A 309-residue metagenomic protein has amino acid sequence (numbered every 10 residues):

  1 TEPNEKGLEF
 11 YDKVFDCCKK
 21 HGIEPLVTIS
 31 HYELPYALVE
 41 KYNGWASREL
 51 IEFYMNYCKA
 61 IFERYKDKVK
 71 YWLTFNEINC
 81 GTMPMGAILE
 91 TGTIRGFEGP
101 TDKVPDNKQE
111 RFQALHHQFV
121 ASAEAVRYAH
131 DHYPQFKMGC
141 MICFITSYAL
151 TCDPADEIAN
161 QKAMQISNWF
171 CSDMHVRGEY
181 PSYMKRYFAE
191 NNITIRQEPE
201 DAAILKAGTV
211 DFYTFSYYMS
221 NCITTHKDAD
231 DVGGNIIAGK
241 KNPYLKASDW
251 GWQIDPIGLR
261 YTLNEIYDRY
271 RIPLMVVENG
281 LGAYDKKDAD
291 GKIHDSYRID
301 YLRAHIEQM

Functional and structural regions predicted by a protein language model:
T1-Y11: Active-site-adjacent substrate/metal-binding segments within catalytic domains of carbohydrate-active enzymes
E9-Q308: Active-site region of glycoside hydrolase catalytic domains
